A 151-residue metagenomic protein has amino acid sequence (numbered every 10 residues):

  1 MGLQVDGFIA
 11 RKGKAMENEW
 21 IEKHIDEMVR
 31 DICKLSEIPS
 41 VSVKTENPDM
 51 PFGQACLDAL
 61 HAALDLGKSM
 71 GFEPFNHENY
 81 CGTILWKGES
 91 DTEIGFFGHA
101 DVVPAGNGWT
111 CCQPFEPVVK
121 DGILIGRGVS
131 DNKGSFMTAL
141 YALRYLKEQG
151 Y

Functional and structural regions predicted by a protein language model:
Q4-A15: Short, Lys/Arg-enriched N-terminal segments with co-localized hydrophobic residues within the first ~10-30 amino acids
Q4-V5, S40, F75, V118: Generic low-complexity segments that are intrinsically disordered, proline-rich and/or Lys/Arg-biased
R11, P48, S135-M137: N-terminal low-complexity, intrinsically disordered patches enriched in charged
G13-F97, V102-G106: N-terminal helical capping/dimerization or prosegment-like subdomains of hydrolases acting on amide or phosphate bonds
E93-Y151: Active-site metal-coordination/substrate-binding segment of hydrolases, especially metallo-dependent peptidases
